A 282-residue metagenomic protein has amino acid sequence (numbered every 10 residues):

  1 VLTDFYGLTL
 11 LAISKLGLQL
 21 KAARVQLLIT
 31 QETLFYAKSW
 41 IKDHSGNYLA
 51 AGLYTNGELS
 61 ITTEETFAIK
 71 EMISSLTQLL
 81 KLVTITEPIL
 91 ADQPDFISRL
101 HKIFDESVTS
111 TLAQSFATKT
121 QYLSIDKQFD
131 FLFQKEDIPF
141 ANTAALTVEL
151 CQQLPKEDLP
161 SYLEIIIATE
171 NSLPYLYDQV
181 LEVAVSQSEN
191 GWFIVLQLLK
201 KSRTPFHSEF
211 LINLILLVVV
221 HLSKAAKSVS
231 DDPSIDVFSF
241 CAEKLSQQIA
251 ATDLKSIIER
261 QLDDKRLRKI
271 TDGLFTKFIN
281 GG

Functional and structural regions predicted by a protein language model:
V1-L123, Q128-G281: Active-site-proximal, substrate-binding regions of enzyme catalytic domains and RNA-binding/basic surfaces
